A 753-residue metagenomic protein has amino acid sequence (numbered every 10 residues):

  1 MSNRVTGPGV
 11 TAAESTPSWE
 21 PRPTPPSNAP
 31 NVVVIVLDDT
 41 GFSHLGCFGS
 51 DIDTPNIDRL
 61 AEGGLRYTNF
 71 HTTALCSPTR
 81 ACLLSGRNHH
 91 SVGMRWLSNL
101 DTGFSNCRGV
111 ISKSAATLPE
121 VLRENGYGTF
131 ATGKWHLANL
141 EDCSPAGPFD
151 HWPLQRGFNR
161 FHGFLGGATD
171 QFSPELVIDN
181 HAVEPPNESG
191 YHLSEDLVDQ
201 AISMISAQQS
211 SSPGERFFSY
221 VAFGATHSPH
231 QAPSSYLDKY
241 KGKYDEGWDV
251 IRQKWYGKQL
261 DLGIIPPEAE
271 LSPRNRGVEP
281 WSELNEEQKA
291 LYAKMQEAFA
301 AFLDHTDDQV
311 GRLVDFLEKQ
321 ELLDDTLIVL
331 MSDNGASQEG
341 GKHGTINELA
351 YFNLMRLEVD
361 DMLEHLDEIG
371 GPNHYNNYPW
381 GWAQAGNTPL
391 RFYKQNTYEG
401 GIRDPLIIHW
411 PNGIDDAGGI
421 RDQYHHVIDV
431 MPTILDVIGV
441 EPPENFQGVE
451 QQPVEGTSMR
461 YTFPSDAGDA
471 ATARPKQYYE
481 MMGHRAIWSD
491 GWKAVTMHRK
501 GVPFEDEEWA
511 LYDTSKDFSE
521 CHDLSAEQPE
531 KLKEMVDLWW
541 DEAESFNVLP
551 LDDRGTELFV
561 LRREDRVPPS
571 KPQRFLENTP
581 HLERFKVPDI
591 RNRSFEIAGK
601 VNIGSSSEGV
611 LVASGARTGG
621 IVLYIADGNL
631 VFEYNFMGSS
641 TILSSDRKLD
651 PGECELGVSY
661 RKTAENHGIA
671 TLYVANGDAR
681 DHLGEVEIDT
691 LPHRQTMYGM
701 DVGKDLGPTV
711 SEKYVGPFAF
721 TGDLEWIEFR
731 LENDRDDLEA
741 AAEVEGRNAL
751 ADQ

Functional and structural regions predicted by a protein language model:
M1-E505, W509, F518-D537, P572-F575 (+3 more regions): Formylglycine-dependent sulfatase
L37, P411, T514-K516, N635 (+1 more regions): Inter-blade boundary loops/turns of WD-repeat beta-propellers
S219, L406-I408, I487, A510-Y512 (+3 more regions): Short beta-strand motif preference
R276-G277, K533-V536, A543-G555, V560-R562: Substrate-binding clefts and catalytic carboxylate motifs of secreted carbohydrate-active enzymes
V437, F518, E542-S545, R730 (+1 more regions): Hydrophobic alpha-helical segments
M497, A510-K516, Q528-S545, C654 (+1 more regions): C-terminal, active-site-flanking charged/polar segments
P550-Q753: Extracellular glycan-associated modules
